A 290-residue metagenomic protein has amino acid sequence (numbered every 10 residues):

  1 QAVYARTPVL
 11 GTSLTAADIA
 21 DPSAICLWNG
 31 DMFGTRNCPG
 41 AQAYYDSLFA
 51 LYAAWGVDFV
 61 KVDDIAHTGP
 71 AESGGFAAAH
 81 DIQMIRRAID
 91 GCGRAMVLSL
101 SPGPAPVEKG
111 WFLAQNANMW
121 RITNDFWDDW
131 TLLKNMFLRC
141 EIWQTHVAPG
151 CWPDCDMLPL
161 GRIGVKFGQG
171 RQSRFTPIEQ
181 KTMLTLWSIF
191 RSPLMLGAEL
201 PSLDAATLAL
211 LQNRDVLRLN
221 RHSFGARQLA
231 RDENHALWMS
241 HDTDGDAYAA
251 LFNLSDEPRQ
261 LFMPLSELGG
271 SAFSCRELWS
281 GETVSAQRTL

Functional and structural regions predicted by a protein language model:
Q1-A20, P70-A71, R87-P102: Acidic/aromatic-lined carbohydrate-recognition and catalytic surfaces of CAZymes acting on diverse glycans
A2-W55, F59, D64-A66: Active-site-adjacent "subsite" loops/lids of carbohydrate-active enzymes
D21-P22, G34-R36, A43, S47 (+2 more regions): Glycan-recognition surfaces
Y52, D63, L98, I189 (+2 more regions): Conserved, mostly hydrophobic/aromatic
A54-V60, C92-V97, A117, G245-D246: Loop/turn elements at helix/coil->beta-strand transitions in domains of secreted/extracellular proteins
K181, W187-F190, M195-G197, R231-G269: Carbohydrate-binding surface patches
T182-R231: Catalytic cores of secreted or luminal carbohydrate-active enzymes
S266-G281: Solvent-exposed beta-hairpin/edge-strand motifs
